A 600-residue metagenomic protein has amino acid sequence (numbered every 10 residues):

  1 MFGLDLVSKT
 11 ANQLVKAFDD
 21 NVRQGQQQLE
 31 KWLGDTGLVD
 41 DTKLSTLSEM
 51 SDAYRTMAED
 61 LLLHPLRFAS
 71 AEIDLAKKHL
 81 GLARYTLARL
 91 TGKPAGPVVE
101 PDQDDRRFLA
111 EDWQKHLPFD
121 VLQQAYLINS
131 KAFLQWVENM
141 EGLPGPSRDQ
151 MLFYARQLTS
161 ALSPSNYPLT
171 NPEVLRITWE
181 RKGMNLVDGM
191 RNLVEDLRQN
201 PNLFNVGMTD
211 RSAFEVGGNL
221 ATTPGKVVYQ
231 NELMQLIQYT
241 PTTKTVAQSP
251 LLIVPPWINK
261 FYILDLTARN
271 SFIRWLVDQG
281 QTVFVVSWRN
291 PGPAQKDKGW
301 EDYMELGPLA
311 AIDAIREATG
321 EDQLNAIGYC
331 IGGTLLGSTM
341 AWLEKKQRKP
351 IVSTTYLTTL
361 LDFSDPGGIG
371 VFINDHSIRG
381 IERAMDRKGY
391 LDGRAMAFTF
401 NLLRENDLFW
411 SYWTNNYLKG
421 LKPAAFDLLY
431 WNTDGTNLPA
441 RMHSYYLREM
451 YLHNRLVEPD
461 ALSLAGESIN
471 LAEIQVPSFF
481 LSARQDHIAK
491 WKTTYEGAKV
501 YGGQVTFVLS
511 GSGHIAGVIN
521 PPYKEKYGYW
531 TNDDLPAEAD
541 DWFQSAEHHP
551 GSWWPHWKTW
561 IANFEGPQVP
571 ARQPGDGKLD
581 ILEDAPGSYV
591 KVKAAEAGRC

Functional and structural regions predicted by a protein language model:
M1-Q235, V246-A247, F284, G497 (+4 more regions): Amphipathic, low-complexity, repeat-rich surface-exposed segments
E141-R176, E317, E321, L335 (+3 more regions): Alpha/beta-hydrolase-fold enzymes
V246-W257: Short beta-strand element of the alpha/beta-hydrolase
D265-V283: Short amphipathic alpha-helix adjacent to the substrate-entry channel of hydrolases
Q295-T319, L335: Alpha/beta-hydrolase active-site loop
G328-L336: Gly/Ala-rich beta-loop-alpha elbow adjacent to hydrolase catalytic centers
I474, F480-S482, D486: Short beta-strand/loop motif that positions the catalytic acidic residue of the alpha/beta-hydrolase fold
K490-V500, G511: Short alpha-helix in the alpha/beta-hydrolase fold that links the catalytic acid
